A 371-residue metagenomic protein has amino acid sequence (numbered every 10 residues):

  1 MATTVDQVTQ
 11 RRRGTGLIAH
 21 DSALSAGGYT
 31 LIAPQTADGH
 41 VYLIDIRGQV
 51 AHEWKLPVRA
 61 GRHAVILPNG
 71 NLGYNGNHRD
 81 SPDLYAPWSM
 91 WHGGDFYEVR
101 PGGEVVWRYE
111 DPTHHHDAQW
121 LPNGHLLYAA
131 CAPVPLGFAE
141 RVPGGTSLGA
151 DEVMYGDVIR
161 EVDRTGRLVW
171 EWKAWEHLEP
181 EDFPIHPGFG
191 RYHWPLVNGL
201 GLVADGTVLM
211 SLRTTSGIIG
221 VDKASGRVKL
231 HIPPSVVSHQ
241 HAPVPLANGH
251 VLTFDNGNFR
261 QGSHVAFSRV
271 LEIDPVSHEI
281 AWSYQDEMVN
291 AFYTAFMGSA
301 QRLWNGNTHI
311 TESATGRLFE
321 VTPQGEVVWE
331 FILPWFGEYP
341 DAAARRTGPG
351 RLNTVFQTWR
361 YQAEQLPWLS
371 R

Functional and structural regions predicted by a protein language model:
M1-R371: Histidine-/acidic-rich catalytic cores in large beta-rich domains
